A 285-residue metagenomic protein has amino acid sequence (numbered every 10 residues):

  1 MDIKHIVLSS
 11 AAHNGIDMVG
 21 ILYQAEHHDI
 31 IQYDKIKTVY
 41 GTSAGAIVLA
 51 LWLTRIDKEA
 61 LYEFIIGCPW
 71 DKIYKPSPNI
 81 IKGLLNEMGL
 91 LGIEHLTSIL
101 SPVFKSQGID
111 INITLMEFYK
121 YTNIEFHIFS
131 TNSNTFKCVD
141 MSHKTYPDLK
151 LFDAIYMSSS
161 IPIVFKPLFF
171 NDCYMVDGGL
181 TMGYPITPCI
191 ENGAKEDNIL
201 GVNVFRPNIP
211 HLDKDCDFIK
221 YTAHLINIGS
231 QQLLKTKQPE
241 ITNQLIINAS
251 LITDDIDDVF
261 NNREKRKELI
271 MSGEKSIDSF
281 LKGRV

Functional and structural regions predicted by a protein language model:
M1-T42, I47-V285: Patatin-like phospholipase
